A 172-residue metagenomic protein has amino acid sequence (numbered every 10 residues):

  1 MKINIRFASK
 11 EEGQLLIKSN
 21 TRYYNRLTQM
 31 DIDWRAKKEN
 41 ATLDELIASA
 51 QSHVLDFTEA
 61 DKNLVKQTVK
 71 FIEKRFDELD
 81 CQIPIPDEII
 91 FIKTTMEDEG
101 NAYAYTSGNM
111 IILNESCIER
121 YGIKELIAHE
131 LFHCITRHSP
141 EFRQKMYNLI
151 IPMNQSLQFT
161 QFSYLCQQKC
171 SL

Functional and structural regions predicted by a protein language model:
M1-K62: N-terminal mature-domain "stem" immediately C-terminal to a signal peptide or N-terminal signal-anchor/transmembrane
Q51-G108: Auxiliary, metal-adjacent structural segments of Zn-dependent hydrolase domains
K93-E97, E115-E119, F132, T136: Short, flexible loop/turn elements at secondary-structure junctions
A104, H129, Q168-L172: Short, intrinsically disordered, charge-balanced linker/junction segments flanking boundaries in proteins
I111-A128: Short pre-active-site segment immediately N-terminal to the catalytic Zn-binding motif
L131-N148: Catalytic Zn2+-binding segment of zinc metalloproteases
Q144-L172: Metalloprotease/metallohydrolase-associated module, dominated by Zn2+-dependent proteases
